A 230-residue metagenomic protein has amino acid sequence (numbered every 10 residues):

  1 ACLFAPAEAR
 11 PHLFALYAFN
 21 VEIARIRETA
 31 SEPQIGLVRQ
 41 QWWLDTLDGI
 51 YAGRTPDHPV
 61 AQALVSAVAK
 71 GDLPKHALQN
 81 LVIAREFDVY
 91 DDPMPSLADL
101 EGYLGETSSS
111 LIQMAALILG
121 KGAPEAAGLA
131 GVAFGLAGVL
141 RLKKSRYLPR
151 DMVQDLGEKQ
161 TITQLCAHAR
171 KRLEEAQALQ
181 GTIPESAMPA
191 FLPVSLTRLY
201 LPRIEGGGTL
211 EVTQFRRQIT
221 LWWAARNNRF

Functional and structural regions predicted by a protein language model:
A1-V65, L78-V82, L104-Q113, A123-A133 (+2 more regions): Catalytic cores of Mg2+-dependent Asp-rich isoprenoid enzymes
T55, A69-L73, G120: Residues in soluble alpha-helical coiled-coils and helical-bundle/repeat scaffolds
A69-S110: Hydrophobic alpha-helical segments and helix pairs
